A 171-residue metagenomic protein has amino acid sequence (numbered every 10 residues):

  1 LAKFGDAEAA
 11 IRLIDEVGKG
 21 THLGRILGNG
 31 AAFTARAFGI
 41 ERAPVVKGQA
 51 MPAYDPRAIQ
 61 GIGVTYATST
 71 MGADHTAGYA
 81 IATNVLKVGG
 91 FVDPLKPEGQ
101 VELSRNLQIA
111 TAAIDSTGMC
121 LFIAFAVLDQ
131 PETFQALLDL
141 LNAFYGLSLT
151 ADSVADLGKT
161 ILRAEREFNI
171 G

Functional and structural regions predicted by a protein language model:
A2-G171: Extended C-terminal regions of large enzymes
